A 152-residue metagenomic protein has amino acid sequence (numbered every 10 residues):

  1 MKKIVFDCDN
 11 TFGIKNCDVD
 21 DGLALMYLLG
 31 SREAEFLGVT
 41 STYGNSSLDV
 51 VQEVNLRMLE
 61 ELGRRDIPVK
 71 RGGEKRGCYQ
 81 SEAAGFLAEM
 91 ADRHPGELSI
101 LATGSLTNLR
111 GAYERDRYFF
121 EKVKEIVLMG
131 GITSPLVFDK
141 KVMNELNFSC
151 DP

Functional and structural regions predicted by a protein language model:
M1-G38, N45-E53, R64-R65, K75-P152: Active-site histidine-anchored catalytic micro-motif
M58-G73: A glycine-rich helix N-cap at a beta->alpha junction
